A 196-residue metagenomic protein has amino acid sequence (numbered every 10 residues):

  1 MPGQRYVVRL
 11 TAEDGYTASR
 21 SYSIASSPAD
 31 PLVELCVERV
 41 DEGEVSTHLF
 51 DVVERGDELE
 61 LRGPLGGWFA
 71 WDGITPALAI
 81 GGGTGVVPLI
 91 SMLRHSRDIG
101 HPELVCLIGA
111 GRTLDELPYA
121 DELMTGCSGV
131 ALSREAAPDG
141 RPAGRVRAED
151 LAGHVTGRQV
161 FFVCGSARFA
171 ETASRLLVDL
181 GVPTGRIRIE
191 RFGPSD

Functional and structural regions predicted by a protein language model:
M1-D57, G111-T113, S133-E135: Ferredoxin-reductase
G3, G85, S166: Short, conserved phosphate/pyrophosphate- and ester-handling motifs at nucleotide-, phospho-/glycolipid
S19-V33, W71-T84, L180: Short, compositionally biased
R62-I74: A short, basic/flexible loop-to-alpha-helix module at the beginning of a structural domain
V86-D98: Histidine-anchored nucleotide/phosphate-binding helix
L104-D196: Reductase modules of NAD(P)H-dependent flavoproteins
